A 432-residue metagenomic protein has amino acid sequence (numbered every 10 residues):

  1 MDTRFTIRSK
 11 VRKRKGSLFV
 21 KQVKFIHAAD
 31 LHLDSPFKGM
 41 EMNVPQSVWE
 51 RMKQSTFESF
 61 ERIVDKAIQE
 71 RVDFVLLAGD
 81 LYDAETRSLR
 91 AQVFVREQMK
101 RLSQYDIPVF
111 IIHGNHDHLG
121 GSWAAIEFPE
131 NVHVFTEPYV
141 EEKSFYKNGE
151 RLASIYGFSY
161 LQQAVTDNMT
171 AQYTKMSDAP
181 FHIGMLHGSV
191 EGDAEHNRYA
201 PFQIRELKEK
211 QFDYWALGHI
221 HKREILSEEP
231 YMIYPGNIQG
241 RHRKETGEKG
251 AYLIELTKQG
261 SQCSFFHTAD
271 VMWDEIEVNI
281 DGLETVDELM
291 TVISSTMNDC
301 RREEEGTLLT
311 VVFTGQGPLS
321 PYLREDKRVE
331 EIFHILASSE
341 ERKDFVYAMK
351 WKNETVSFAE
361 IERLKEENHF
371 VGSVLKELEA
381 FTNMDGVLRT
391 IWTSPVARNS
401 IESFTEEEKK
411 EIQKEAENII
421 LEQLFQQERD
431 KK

Functional and structural regions predicted by a protein language model:
R4-L89, E406-K414: N-terminal active-site segment of His-dependent metallophosphoesterases
Q22, R71, R151-S154, P180 (+3 more regions): Short loop/turn motifs at secondary-structure junctions
V44, F74, E85-T257: His/Asp/Glu-rich metal-coordinating catalytic cores of metallo-dependent phosphodiesterases/hydrolases acting on
T56, F60, V95, L289: Aromatic/hydrophobic pocket-lining residues that form the small-molecule binding cavity in soluble enzyme cores
A67, L102, C300: Hydrophobic pocket-lining residues that define ligand/cofactor binding sites across diverse proteins
E141-K147, P235-T296, T310: Binuclear metal-dependent phosphoesterase catalytic core
V271-K432: Accessory, non-catalytic peripheral segments of nucleic-acid enzymes
